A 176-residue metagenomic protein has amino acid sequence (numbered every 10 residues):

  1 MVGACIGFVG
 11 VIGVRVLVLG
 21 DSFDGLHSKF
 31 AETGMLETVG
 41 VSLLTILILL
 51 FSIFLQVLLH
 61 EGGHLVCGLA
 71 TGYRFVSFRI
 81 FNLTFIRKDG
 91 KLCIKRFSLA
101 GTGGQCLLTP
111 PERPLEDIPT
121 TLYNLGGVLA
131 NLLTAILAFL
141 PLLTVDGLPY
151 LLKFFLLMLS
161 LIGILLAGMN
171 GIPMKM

Functional and structural regions predicted by a protein language model:
M1-L49: Topogenic membrane-insertion module of multi-pass membrane proteins
G3, D89-G90, K95-P114, L122-L125 (+2 more regions): Intrinsically disordered, Ser/Thr/Pro/Gly-rich linkers and terminal tails that flank and connect PDZ domains
V11, S52-V57, I162-N170: Alpha-helical transmembrane segments of multi-pass membrane proteins
D21, L65-R74, F78, P141-L148 (+1 more regions): Membrane-interface elements of multi-pass transporters and channels
F23-L26, V66, R96, F155: Hydrophobic alpha-helical segments of integral membrane proteins, encompassing both true transmembrane helices
T33-S42, L108-L115, L151-L156: Helix-boundary and loop/linker segments of multi-pass membrane transporters
I46-E112: Small-residue-rich helix-interface/hinge motifs
R113-M176: Hydrophobic transmembrane alpha-helical segments that form the core helix bundle of multi-pass membrane enzymes
